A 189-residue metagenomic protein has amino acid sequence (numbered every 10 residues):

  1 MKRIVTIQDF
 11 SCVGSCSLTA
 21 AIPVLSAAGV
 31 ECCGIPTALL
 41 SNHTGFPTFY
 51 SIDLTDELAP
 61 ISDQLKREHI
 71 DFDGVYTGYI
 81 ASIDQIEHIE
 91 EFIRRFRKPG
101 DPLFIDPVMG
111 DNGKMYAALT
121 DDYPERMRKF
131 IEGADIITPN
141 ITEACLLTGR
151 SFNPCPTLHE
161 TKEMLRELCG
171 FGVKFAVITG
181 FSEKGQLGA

Functional and structural regions predicted by a protein language model:
M1-I105, M109-A117: Conserved N-terminal subdomain of the carbohydrate kinase-like
A117-A189: Conserved phosphate/ATP/ADP-binding segment of small-molecule kinases
